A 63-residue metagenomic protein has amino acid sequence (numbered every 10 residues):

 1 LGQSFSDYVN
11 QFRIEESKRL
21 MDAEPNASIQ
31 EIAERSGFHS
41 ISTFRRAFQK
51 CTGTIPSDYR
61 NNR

Functional and structural regions predicted by a protein language model:
L1-H39, N62-R63: Terminal helix-turn-helix DNA-binding modules in bacterial transcription factors
R35-S36, Q49, D58: Short, surface-exposed, polar/charged, turn-prone segments marking secondary-structure boundaries
I41-S42, S57: Key DNA-contact positions within bacterial/archaeal DNA-binding proteins
T43-F44, F48: Short hydrophobic/aromatic patch on the recognition helix
K50-C51, N62: Alpha-helical DNA-recognition elements
